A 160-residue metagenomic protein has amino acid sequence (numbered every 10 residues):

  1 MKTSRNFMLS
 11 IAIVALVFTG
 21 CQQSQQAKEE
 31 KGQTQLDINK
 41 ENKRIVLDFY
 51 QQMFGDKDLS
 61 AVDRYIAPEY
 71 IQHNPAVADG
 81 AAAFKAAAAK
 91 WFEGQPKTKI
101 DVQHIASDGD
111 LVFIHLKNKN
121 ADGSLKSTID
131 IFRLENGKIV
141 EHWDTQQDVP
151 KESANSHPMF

Functional and structural regions predicted by a protein language model:
M1-M8: Bacterial N-terminal signal peptides that target proteins for export
S10-T19: Bacterial N-terminal signal peptides
C21-Q52, D56-R64, S156-F160: Short, low-complexity N-terminal intrinsically disordered segments enriched in polar/charged residues
L59-R64, P68-S107: A solvent-exposed, acidic/Ser-Thr-rich amphipathic alpha-helical stretch
V62, S107-L111, F132-V140: Short, solvent-exposed coil/turn segments at beta-strand boundaries
T98-I100, S124-I129: Short, surface-exposed coil-to-beta transition loops
I114-A121: Short beta-strand segments that buttress and anchor functional surface loops
I129-N155: Short beta-strand edge/turn micro-motifs at domain boundaries
